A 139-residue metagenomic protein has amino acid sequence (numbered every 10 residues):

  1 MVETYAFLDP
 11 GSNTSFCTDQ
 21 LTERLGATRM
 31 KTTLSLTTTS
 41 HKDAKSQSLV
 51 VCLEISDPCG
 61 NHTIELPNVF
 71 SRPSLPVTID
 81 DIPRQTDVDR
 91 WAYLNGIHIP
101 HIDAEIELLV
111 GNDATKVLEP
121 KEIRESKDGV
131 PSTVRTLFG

Functional and structural regions predicted by a protein language model:
M1-G139: Aspartic protease
